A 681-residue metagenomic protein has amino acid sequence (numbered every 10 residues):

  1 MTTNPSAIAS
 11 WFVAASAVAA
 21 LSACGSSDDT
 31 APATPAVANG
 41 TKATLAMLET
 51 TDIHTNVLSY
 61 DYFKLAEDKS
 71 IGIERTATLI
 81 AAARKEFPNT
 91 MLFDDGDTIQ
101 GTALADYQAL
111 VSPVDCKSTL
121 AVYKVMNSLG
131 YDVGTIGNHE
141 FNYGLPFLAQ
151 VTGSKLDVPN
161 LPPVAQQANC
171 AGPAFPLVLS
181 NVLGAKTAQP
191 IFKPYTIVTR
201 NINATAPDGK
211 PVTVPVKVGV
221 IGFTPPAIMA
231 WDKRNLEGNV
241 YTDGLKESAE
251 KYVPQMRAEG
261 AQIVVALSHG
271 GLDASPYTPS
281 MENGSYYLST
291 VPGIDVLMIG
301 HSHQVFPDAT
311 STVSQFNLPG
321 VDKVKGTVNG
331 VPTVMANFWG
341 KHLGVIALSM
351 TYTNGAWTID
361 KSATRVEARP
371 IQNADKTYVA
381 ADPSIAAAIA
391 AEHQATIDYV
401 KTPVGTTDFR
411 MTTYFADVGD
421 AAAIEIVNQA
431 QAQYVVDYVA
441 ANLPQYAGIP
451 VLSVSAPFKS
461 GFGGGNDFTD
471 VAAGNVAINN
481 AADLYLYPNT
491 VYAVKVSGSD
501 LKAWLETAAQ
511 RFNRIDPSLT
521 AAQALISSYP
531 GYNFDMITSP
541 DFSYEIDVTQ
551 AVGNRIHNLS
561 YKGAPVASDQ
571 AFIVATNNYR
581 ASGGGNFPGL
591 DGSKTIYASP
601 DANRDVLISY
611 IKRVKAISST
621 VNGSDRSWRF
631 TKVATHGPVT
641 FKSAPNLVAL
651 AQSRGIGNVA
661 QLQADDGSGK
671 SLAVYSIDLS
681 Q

Functional and structural regions predicted by a protein language model:
M1-F12: Bacterial N-terminal signal peptides that target proteins for export
F12-V18: Hydrophobic helical h-region of N-terminal Sec-dependent signal peptides in bacterial secretory/periplasmic proteins
A20-A23: C-terminal motif of bacterial Sec signal peptides marking the signal peptidase cleavage site
G25-D28: Bacterial signal peptide processing site
P32-T364, V427-Q433, P444, Y597-A602: Acidic, metal/ion-coordinating pockets
T41-A46, N56, K64-A66, I71 (+8 more regions): Feature captures C-terminal
T224, K361-T377, S560-G563: Short, solvent-exposed aromatic-acidic interface loops
Y399-D420: Glycine-rich phosphate/diphosphate-binding loops and the adjacent beta-loop-alpha structural elements that coordinate
